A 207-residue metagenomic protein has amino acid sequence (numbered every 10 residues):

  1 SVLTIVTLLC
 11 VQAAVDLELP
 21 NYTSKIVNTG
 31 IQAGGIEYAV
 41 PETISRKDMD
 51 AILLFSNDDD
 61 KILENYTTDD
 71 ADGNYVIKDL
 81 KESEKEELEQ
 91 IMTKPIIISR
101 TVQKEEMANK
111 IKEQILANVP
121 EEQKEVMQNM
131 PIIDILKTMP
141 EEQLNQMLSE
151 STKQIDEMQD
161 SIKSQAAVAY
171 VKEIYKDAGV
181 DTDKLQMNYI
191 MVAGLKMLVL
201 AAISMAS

Functional and structural regions predicted by a protein language model:
S1-D16, Y38-S207: Transmembrane-helix motif of ABC transporter permease domains
P20-S24: Alpha-helical transmembrane segments of polytopic integral membrane proteins, especially the permease/helical cores
